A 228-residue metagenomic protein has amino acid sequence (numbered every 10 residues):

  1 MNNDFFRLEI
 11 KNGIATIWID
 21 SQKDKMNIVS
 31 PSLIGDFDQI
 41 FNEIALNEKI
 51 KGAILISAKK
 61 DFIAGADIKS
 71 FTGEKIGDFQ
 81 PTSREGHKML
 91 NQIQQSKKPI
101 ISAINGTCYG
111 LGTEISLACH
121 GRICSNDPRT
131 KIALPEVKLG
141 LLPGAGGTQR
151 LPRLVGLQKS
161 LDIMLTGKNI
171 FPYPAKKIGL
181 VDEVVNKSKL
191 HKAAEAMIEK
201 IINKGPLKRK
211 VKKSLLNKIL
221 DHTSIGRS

Functional and structural regions predicted by a protein language model:
M1-D20, K25, L165-S228: Amphipathic alpha-helical segments at domain termini/boundaries
M1-I56, G77, N91: Conserved CoA-thioester-binding segment of acyl-CoA-metabolizing enzymes
S57-M89, C108, K138-G140: Glycine- (often His-adjacent) and acidic-residue-rich active-site loop that binds/positions the CoA thioester
H87, N91-L139, P143: Glycine-rich beta-to-alpha active-site loop
I115, G121-I123, D162, T166-K168 (+1 more regions): Well-ordered beta-strand positions
T148-Q158: Hydrophobic, secondary-structure "cap" segments at the distal end of domains
